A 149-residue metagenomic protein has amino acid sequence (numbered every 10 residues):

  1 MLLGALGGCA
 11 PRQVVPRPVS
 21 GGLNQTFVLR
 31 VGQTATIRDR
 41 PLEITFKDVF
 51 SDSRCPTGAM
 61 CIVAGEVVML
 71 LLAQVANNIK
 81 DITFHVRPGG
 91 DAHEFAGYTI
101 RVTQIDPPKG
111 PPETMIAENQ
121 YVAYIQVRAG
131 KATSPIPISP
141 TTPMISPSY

Functional and structural regions predicted by a protein language model:
A5-G8: C-terminal motif of bacterial Sec signal peptides marking the signal peptidase cleavage site
A10-R12: Bacterial signal peptide processing site
V15-V63: N-terminal secretory signal peptides
R30-G32, D39-P41, A64-V68, I79 (+2 more regions): Extracytoplasmic
R40-L42, K47-S51, E66, Q74-N78 (+3 more regions): Solvent-exposed coil/turn segments that connect beta secondary-structure elements in extracytoplasmic/periplasmic
F50-R87, D91: Mature extracytoplasmic domains of secretory-pathway proteins
H85-Q104: Short Fe-S-cluster ligation motifs
I105-Y149: C-terminal partner/receptor-binding element of secreted or periplasmic proteins
